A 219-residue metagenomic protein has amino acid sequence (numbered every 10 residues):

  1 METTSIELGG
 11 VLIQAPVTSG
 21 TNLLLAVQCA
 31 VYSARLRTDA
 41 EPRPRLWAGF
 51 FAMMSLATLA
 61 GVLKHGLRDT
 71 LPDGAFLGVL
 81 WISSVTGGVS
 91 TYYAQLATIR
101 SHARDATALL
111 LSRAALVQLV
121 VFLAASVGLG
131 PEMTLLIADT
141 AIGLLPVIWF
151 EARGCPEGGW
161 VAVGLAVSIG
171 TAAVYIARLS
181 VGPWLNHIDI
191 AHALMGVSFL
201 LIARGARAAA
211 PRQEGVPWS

Functional and structural regions predicted by a protein language model:
M1-M54, V62-S219: Polytopic alpha-helical membrane-helix bundles and their juxtamembrane interface segments in multi-pass membrane
L59: Conserved phosphate-interacting/catalytic interface
